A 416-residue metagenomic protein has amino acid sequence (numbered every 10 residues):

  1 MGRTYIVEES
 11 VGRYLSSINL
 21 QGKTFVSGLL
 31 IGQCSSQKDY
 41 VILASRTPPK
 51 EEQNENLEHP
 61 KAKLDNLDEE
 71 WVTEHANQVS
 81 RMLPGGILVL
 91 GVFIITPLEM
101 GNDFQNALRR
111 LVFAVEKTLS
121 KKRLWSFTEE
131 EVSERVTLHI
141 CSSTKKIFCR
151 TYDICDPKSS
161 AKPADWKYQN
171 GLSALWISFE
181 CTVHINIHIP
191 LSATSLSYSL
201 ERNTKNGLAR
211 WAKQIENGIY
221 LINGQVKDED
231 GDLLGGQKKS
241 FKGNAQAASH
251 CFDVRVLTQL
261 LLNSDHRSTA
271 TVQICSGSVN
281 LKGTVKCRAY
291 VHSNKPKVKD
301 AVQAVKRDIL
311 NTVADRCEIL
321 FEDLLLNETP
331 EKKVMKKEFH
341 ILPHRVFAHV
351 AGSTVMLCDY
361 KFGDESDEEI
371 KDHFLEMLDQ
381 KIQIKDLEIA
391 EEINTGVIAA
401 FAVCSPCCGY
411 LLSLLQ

Functional and structural regions predicted by a protein language model:
M1-L88, T96-S199, N203, G207 (+6 more regions): N-terminal beta-strand/alpha-helix entry module and adjacent surface of metal-dependent catalytic domains
V92: Active-site beta-loop-alpha substructure in enzyme catalytic cores, prototypically the cysteine-centered nucleophile
C155-Q416: C-terminal functional modules of predominantly eukaryotic multidomain proteins
